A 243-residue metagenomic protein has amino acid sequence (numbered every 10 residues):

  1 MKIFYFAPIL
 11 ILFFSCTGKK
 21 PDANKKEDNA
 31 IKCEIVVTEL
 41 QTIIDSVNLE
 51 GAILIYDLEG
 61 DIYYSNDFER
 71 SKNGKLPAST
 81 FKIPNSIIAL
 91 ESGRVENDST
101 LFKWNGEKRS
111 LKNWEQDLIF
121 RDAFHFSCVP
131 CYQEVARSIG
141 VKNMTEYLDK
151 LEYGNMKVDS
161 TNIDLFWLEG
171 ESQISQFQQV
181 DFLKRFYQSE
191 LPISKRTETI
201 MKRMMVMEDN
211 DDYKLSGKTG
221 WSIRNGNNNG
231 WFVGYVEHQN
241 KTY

Functional and structural regions predicted by a protein language model:
K2-I9: Sec-dependent signal peptide recognition, specifically the positively charged N-region followed immediately by
F13-S15: C-terminal motif of bacterial Sec signal peptides marking the signal peptidase cleavage site
K20-K72: Beta-lactamase-like hydrolase cores
G74-D98, A123, Q179: Active-site SXXK
I83, A123, G170-P192, I200 (+1 more regions): Active-site-proximal alpha-helical segments within enzyme catalytic domains
E91-G106, I193-E198: Short, well-structured active-site flanking segments
K112, I119-F120, Y132-K184: Mid-domain, small-residue-enriched loop/turn segments at the edges of structured enzyme/sensor domains
V206-Y243: Short, Gly/Ser/Thr-enriched beta-strand-loop segments that form substrate-interacting elements of hydrolase/peptidase
